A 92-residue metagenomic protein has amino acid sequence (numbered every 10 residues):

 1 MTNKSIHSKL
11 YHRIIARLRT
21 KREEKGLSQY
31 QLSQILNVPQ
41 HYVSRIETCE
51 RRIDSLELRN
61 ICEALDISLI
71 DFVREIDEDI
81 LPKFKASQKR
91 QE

Functional and structural regions predicted by a protein language model:
M1-E24: A short, Lys/Arg-rich alpha-helix, primarily the initiator
T2-K4, D71-E92: Short, charged recognition helix plus adjacent turn of helix-turn-helix-like nucleic-acid-binding domains
A16-I35, N60, Q88-E92: Short basic helix-loop element that most often maps to the first helix and adjoining turn of HTH DNA-binding modules
S28, P39-Y42, D54, S68: Short coil turns linking two alpha-helices in DNA-binding domains
E50-N60: Short, basic-rich loop-to-helix N-cap that marks the start of a DNA-contacting helix
